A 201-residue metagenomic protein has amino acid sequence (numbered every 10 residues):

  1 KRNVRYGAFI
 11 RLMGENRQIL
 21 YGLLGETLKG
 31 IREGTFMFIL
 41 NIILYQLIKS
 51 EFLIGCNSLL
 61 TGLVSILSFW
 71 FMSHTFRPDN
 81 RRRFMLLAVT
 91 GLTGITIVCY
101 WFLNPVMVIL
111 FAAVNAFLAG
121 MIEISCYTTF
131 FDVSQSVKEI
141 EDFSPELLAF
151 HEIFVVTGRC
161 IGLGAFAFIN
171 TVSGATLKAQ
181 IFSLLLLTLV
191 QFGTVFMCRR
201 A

Functional and structural regions predicted by a protein language model:
K1, F182-A201: Multi-pass alpha-helical transporter architecture, strongest for 12-TM Major Facilitator/SLC carriers used
K1-L28: Juxtamembrane intracellular "pre-TM" segments in multi-pass secondary transporters
F38-G55: Short amphipathic helix-loop junctions that connect adjacent transmembrane helices in Major Facilitator Superfamily/SLC
L40, G120-E139: Intracellular juxtamembrane helix-capping segments at the cytosolic ends of symmetry-related transmembrane helices
L67-R81: Helix-to-loop junctions at the C-terminal end of transmembrane segments in multipass secondary transporters
R83-V98: Structural signature of the two symmetry-related core transmembrane helices
Y100-C126: Helix-loop junctions at membrane interfaces in 12-TM secondary transporters
G164-V190: A membrane-interface helix-boundary motif in multi-pass transporters
